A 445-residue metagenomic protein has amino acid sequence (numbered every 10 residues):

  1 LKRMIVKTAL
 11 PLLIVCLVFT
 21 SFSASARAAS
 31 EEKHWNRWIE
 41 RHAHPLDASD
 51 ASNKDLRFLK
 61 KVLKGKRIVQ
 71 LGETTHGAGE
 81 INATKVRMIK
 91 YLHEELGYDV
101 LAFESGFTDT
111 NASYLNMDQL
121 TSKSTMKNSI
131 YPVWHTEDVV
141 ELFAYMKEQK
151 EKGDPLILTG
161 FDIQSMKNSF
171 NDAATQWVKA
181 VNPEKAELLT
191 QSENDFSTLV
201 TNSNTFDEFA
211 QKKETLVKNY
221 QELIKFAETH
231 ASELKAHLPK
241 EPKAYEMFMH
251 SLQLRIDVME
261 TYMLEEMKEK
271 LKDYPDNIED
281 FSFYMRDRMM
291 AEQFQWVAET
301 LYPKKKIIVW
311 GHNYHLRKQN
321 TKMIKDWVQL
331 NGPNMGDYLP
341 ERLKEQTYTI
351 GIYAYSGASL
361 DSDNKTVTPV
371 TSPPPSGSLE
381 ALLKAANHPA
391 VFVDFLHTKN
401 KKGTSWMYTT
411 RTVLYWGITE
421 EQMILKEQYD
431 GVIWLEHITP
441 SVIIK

Functional and structural regions predicted by a protein language model:
K2-A28: Sec-dependent N-terminal signal peptides of Gram-positive bacterial secreted proteins and lipoproteins
A24-K445: Structured catalytic-domain cores with a bias toward divalent-metal coordination
